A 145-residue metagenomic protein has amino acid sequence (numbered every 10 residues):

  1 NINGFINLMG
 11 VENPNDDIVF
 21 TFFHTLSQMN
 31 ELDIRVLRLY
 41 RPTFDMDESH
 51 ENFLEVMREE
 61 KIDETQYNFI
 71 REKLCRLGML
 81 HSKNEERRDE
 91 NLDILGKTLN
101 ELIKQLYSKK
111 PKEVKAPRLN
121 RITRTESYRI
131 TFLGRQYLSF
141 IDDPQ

Functional and structural regions predicted by a protein language model:
I2-Q145: Long, helix-rich, hydrophobic modules that act as membrane-proximal anchors or helical bundle/coiled-coil regulators
